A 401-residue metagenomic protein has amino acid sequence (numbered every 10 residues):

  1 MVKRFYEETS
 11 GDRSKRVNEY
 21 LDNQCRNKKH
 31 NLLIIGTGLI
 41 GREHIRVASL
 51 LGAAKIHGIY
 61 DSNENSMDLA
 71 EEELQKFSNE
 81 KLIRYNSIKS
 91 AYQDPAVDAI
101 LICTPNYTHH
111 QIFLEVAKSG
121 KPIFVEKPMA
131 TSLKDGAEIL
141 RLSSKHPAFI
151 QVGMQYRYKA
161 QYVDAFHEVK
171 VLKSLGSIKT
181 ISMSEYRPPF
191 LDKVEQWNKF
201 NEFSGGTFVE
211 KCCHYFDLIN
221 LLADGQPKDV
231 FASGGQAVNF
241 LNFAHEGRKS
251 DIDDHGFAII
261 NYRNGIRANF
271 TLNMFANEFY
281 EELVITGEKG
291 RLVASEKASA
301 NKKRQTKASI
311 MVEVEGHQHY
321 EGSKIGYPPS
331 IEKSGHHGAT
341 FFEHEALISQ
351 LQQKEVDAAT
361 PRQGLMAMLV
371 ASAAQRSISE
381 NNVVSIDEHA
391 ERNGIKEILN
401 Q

Functional and structural regions predicted by a protein language model:
V2-F77: N-terminal Rossmann-like dinucleotide-binding module
V2-N23, Q155, N239-D253, F257 (+4 more regions): C-terminal glycine/acidic-rich active-site capping loop/insertion
L82-P95: Short acidic low-complexity segments
Y92-D94, D98-R157: Beta-strand-loop-alpha-helix segment that lines the small-molecule cofactor/substrate pocket of alpha/beta enzymes
A148, G176-T180, R376-Q401: C-terminal capping/lid region of NAD(P)-dependent oxidoreductase domains
Y156-K249, N381: Predominantly a Rossmann-like dinucleotide-binding segment in NAD(P)-dependent oxidoreductases
C213, T271-F279: Glycine-rich phosphate/pyrophosphate-binding beta-alpha loops
